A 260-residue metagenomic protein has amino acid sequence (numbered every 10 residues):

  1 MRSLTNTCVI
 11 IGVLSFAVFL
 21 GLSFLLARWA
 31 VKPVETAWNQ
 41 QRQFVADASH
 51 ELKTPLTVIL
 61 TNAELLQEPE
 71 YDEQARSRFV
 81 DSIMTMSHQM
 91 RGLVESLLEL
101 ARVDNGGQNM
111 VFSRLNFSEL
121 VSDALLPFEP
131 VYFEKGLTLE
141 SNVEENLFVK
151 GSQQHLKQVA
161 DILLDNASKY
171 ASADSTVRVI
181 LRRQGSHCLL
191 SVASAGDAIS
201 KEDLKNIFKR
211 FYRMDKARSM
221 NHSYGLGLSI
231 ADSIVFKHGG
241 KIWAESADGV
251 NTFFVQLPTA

Functional and structural regions predicted by a protein language model:
Q67-Q74: Short acidic helix/loop segment immediately C-terminal to the autophosphorylated histidine in two-component histidine
T85-M90: Short alpha-helical segment of the dimerization/phosphotransfer core of two-component systems
V111-R114, F133, T138-F148: Conserved catalytic submotifs in the C-terminal HATPase_c
A167-S168: Short helix-loop "hinge" at the ATP-lid/N-box region of the Bergerat-fold HATPase_c
D174-S186: Short beta-strand/loop element within the Bergerat-fold HATPase_c
I199-Y212: Short conserved segment of the HATPase_c
G239-G240, A244: Conserved glycine-rich
